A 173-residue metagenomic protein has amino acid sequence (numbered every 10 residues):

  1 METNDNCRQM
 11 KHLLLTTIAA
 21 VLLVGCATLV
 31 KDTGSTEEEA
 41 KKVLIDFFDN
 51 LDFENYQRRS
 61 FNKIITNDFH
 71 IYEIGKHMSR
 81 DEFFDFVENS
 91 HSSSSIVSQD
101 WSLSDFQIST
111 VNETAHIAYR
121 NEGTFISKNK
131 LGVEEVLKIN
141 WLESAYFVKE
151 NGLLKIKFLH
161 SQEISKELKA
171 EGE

Functional and structural regions predicted by a protein language model:
E2-L13: Positively charged n-region of N-terminal signal peptides that target proteins for export
T16-G25: Bacterial N-terminal signal peptides
C26-K63, G172: Short, low-complexity N-terminal intrinsically disordered segments enriched in polar/charged residues
F47, Q57-N62, D68-F69, F83 (+2 more regions): Hydrophobic pocket/interface hotspot
N67-R80, S94-I96: A short gly/proline-enriched turn/hairpin at secondary-structure junctions
G75-K76, N112, R120-G123, A145 (+1 more regions): A mature extracytoplasmic/lumenal domain signature
V87-V133: Surface-exposed, charged secondary-structure patches
K138-G172: Short beta-strand edge/turn micro-motifs at domain boundaries
